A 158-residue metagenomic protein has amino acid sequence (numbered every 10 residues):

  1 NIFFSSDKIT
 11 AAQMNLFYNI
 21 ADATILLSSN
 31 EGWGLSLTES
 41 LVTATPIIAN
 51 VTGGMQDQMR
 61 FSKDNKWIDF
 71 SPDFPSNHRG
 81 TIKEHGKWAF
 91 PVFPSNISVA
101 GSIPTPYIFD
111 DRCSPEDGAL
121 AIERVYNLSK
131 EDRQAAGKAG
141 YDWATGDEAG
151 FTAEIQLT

Functional and structural regions predicted by a protein language model:
N1-A11: Nucleotide-activated donor-binding/catalytic signature segment of Leloir-type glycosyltransferases, i.e., the conserved
N15-A21: Short alpha-helical donor nucleotide-sugar binding micro-motif in glycosyltransferases
S29: Aromatic "clamp/platform" in nucleotide-sugar-dependent glycosyltransferases that forms part of the donor/acceptor
G34-L37, M55: Short glycine/serine-rich donor-binding loops of glycosyltransferases
D57, S62-R124: Change "using UDP/GDP/dTDP sugars" to "using nucleotide sugars
D117, E131-G146: A short, well-ordered alpha-helix in the C-terminal region of glycosyltransferases
N127, E148-T158: C-terminal alpha-helical cap of glycosyltransferases
